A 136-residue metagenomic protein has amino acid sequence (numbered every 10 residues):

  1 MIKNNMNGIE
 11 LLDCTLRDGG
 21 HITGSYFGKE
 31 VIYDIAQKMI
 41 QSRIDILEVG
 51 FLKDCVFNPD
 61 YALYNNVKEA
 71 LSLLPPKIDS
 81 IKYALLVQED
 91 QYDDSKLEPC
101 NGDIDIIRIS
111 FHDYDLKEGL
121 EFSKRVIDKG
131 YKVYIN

Functional and structural regions predicted by a protein language model:
I2-G24, S80, G102, K132-Y134: N-terminal small/glycine-rich loop or linker at the start of catalytic domains across soluble metabolic enzymes
L11, I44-K53, A84-L86, V133-N136: Short beta-strand segments at enzyme active-site cores
C14-D34, K82-Y92, R108-D113, N136: Active-site mouth loops of central-metabolism enzymes
D34-K53, E98-I106: Catalytic domains of carbohydrate-active enzymes, especially glycoside hydrolases
I35, A70-L74, K96, C100 (+2 more regions): A general structural detector for well-ordered alpha-helical segments in enzyme core domains, enriched
D45-L74, R108-K117: Glycine-rich, proline-tolerant flexible connector loops at the mouths of alpha/beta enzymes
F57-L85, S123-N136: Alpha-helix-loop-beta-strand connector modules within alpha/beta enzyme cores
C100, I106-N136: Helix-rich catalytic cores of soluble enzyme domains
